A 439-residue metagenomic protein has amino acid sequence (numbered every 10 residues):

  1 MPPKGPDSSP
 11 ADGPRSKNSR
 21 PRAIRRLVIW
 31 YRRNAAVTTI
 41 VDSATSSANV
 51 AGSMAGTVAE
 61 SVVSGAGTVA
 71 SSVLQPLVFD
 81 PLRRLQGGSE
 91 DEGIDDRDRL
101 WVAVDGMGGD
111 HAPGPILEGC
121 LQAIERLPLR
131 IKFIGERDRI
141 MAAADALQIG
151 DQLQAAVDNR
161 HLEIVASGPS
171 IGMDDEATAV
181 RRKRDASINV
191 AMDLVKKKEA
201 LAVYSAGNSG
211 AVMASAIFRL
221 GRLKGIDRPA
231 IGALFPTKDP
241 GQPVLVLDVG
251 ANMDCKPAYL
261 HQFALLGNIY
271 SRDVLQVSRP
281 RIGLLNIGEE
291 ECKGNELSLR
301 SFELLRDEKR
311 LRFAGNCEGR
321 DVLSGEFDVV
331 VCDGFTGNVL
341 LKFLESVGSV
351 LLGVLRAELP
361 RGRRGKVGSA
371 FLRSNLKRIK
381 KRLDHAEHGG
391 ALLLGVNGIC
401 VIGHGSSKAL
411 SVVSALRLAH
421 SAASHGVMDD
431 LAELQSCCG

Functional and structural regions predicted by a protein language model:
S8-S9, R15-R26, W30-R33, T38 (+2 more regions): Low-acidity, Ser/Thr- and Arg-rich intrinsically disordered low-complexity segments
A36-L74, V78: Composition-driven recognition of long, low-complexity, acid-poor segments enriched in small hydrophobic and small
P76-A142: N-terminal phosphate-binding or glycine-rich loops at protein starts, especially the Walker A/P-loop of NTPases
W101-G114, A251-H261, I402-K408: Short, glycine-rich nucleotide/cofactor-binding loops
G114-P115, K132, M253-G315, G319: Glycine-rich phosphate/diphosphate-binding loop of Rossmann-like nucleotide-binding domains
L153-K197: Phosphate/nucleotide-donor binding subsite
I217-V246, E326-V330, G334-G439: Glycine-rich phosphate/nucleotide-binding loop
